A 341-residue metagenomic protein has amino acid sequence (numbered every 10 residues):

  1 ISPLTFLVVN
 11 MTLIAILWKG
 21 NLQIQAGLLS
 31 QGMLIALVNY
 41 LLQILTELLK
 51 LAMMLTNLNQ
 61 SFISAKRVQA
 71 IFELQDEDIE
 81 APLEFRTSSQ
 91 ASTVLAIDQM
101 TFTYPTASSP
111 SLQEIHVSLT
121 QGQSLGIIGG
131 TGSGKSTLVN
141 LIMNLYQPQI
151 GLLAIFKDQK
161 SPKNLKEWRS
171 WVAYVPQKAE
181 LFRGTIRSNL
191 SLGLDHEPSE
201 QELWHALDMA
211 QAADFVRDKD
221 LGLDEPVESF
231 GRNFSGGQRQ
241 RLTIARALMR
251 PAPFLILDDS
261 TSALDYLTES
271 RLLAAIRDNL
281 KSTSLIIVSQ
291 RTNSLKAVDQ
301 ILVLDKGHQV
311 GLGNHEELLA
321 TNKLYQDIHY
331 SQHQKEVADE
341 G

Functional and structural regions predicted by a protein language model:
I1-V38: A hydrophobic transmembrane-helix motif
V9-L13, N57, R232: Alpha-helical transmembrane segments of multi-pass membrane transport proteins
I16, Q43-I71: Cytosolic ends of transmembrane helices, especially the final helix of ABC transmembrane type-1 domains
W18-L22, K66, D259: Transmembrane alpha-helix boundary and packing residues in multipass membrane permease domains and related
V38, L45, R169: Conserved catalytic core of two-component sensor histidine kinases
A70, E77, S191: Conserved E/DxxT/N motif and adjacent residues on the DHp alpha2 helix of HisKA-family sensor histidine kinases
E77-Q90: Pre-NBD coupling/linker segments of ABC/ABC-like ATPases
S88-G341: ABC-type nucleotide-binding domain
